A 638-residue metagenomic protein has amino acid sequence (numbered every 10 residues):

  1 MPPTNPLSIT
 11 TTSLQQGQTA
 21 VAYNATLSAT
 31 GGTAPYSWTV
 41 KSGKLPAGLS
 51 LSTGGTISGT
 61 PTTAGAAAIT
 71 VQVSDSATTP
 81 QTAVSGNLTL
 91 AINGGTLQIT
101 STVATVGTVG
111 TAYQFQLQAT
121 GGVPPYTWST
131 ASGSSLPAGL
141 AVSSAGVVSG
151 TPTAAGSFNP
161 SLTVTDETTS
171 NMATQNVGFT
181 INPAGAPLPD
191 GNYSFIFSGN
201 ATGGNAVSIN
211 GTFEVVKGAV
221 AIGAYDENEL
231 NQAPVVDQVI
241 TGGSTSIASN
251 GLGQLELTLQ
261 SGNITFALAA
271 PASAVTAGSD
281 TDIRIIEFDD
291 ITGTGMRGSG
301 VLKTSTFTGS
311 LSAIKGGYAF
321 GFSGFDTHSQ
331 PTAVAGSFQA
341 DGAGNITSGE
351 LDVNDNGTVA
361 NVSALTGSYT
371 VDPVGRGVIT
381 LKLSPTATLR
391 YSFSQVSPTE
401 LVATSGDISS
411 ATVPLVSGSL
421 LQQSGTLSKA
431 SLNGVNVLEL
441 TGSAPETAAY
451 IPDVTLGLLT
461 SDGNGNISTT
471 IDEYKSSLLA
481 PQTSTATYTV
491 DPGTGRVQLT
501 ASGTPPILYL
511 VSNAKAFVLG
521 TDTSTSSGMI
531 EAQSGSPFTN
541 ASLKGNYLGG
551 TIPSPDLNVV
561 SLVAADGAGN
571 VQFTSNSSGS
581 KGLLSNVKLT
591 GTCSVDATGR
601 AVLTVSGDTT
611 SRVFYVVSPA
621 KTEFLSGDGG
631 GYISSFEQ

Functional and structural regions predicted by a protein language model:
M1-P3, L90-G94, F179-P183: Interdomain boundary/hinge segments at the C-termini of tandem beta-sandwich modules
P2, N182-Q638: Mature soluble binding/inhibitory domains
N5-T12, G95-T102: Proline-enriched interdomain boundary motifs that mark the N-terminal boundary and often initiate the first structured
Y23-T30, V71, Q114-T120, L162: Core beta-strand segments of extracellular beta-sandwich domains
T30-G32, G43, T120-G122, G133: Short glycine/proline-centered coil/turn motifs in the loop regions of extracellular beta-sandwich domains
T33-T39, V123-T130: Solvent-exposed loop segments of extracellular immunoglobulin-like
K44-T62, S135-T153: Strand-loop-strand motifs at the edges of beta-sheets in extracellular beta-sandwich domains
S74-Q81, T165-N171: Short, solvent-exposed loop/turn segments at the edges of extracellular beta-sandwich modules
